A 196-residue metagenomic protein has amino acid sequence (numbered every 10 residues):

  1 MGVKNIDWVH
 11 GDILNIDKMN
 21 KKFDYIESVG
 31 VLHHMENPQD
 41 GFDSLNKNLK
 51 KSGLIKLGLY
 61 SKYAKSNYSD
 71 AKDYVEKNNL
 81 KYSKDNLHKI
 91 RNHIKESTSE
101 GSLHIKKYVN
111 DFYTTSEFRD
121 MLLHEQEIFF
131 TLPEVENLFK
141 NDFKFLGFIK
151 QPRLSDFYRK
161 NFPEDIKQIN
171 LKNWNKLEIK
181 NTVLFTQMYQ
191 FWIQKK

Functional and structural regions predicted by a protein language model:
G2-N15: Conserved SAM-binding strand-loop segment of SAM-dependent methyltransferases
V9, E27, K56: Conserved Rossmann-like nucleotide-binding pocket used by diverse enzymes that bind dinucleotide cofactors
L14-I26: A short acidic, Gly/Pro-enriched loop at the edge of an enzyme's catalytic core that lines a small-molecule cofactor
K21-F23, S66-K72, R159-K160: Short aromatic-enriched loop/helix-cap "lid" or pocket-rim segments at secondary-structure transitions that line
D24-Q39, S61-Y63: A short SAM/SAH-binding and catalytic strip from SAM-dependent methyltransferases
Q39-L54: A short glycine-rich, Lys/Arg-flanked "PGG" loop and its adjoining helix->strand segment in the class I
L54-I105: Conserved class I S-adenosyl-L-methionine
L87-K196: Rossmann-like AdoMet/SAM-dependent catalytic core
